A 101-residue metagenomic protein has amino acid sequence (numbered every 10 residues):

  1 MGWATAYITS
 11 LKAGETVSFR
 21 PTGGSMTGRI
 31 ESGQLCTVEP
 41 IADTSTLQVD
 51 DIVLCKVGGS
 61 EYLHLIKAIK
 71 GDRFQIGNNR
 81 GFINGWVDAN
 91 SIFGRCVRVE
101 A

Functional and structural regions predicted by a protein language model:
M1-A101: Extended hydrophobic leader/signal-anchor segments used for secretion and membrane insertion
